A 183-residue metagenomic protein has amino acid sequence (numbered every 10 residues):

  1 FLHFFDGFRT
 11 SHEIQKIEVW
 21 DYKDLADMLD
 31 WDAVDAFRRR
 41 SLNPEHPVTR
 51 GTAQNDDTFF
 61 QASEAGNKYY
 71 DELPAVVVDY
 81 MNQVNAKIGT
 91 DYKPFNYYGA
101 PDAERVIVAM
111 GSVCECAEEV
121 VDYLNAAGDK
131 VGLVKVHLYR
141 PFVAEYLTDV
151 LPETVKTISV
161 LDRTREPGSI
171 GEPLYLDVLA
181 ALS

Functional and structural regions predicted by a protein language model:
F1-L2, E104: Residue-level preference for the first positions of well-ordered beta-strands
L2-Y97: Conformationally flexible catalytic loops at phosphate/diphosphate-handling active centers
V78-S183: Thiamine diphosphate
